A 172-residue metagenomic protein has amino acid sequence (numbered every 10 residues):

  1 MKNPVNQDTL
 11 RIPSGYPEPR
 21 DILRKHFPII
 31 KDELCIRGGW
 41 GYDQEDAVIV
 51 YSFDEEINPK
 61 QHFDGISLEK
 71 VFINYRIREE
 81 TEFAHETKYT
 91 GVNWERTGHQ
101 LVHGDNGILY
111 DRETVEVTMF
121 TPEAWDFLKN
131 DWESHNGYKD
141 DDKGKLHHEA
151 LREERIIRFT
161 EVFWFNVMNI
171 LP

Functional and structural regions predicted by a protein language model:
K2-Y110, E116-P172: Cysteine-centric segments in proteins
